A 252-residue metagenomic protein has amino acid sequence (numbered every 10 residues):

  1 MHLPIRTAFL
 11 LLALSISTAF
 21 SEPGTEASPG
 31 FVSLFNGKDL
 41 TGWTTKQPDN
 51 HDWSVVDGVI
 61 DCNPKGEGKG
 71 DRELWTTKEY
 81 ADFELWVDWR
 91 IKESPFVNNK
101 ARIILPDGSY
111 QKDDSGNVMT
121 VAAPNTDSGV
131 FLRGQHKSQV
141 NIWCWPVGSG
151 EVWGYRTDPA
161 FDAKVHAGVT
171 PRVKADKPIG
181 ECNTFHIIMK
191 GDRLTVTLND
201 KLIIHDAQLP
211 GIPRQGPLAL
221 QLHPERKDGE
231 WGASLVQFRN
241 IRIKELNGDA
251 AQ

Functional and structural regions predicted by a protein language model:
M1-R6: Positively charged n-region of N-terminal signal peptides that target proteins for export
T7-A19: Bacterial N-terminal signal peptides
F20-Q252: Carbohydrate-interacting regions of secretory-pathway proteins
